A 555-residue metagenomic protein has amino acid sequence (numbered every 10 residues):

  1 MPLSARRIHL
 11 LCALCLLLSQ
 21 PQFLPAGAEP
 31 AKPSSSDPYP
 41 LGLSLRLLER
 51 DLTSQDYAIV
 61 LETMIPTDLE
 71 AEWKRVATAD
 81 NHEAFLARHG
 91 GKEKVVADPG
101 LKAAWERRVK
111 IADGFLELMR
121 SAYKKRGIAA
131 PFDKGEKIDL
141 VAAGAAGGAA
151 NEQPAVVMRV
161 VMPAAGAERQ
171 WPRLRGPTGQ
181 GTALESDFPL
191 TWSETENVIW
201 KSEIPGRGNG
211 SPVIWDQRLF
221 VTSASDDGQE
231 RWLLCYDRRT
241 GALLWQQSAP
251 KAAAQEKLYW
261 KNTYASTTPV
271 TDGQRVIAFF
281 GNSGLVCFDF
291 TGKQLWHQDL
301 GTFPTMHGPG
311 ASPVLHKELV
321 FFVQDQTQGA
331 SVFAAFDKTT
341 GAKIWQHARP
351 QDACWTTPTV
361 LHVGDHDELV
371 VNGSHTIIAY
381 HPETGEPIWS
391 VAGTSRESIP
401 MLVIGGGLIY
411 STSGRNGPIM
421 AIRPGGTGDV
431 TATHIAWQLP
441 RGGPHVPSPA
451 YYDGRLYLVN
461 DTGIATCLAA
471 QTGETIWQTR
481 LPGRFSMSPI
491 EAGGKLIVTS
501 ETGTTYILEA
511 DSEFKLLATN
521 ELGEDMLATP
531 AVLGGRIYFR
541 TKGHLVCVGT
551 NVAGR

Functional and structural regions predicted by a protein language model:
M1-A5: N-terminal secretory signal peptides that target proteins for export/translocation
H9-Q22: Bacterial N-terminal signal peptides
Q22-P30: Signal peptide processing junction and immediate N-terminal pro/mature segment of secreted/exported proteins
A31-L45, I59, A71, A84-A87 (+6 more regions): Short beta-strand edge/turn micro-motifs at domain boundaries
Y39-D68, G179, A183-F188: N-terminal targeting signals for Sec/Tat export/insertion, comprising classic cleavable signal peptides
L52-K92, V96, G100: Short, well-ordered alpha-helical segments enriched in acidic and aromatic residues
L101, R107-E117: Acidic, glycine-rich loop-and-strand cores that form catalytic or ligand-binding grooves in diverse globular domains
R159-R555: Noncatalytic, solvent-exposed loop/strand surfaces of beta-propeller-type extracellular/periplasmic domains
